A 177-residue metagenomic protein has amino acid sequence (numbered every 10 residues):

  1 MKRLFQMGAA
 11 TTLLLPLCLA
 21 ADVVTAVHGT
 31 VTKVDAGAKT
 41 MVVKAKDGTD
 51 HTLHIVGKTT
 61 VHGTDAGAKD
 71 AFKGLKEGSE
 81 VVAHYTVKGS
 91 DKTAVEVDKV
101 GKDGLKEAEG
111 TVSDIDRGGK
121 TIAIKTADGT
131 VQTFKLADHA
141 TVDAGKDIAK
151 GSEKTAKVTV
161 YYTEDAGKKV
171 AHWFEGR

Functional and structural regions predicted by a protein language model:
K2-K58, G63-R177: Short, flexible, surface-exposed loop segments at domain boundaries
